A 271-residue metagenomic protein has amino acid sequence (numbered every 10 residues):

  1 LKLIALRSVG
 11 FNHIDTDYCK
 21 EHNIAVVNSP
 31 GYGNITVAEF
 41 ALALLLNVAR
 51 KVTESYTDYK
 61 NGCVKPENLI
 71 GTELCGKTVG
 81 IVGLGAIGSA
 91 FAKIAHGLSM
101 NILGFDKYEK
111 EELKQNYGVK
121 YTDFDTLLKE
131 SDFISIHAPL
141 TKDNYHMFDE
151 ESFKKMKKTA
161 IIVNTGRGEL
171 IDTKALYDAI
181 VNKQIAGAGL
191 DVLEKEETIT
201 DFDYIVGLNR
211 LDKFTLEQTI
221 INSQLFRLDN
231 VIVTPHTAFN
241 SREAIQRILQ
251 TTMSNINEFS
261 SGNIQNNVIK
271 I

Functional and structural regions predicted by a protein language model:
L1-L3, I14-V26, I136, L140-N182: Beta-strand-loop-alpha-helix segment that lines the small-molecule cofactor/substrate pocket of alpha/beta enzymes
L1-Y56, N68-G71, C75, I162: Phosphate/diphosphate ligand-binding glycine-rich loop within oxidoreductases
L3-A5, A25-V27, L103, T122 (+3 more regions): Structural detector of well-ordered beta-strand residues that form the stable sheet scaffold of enzyme domains
V9, D132, A138-L140, G166-R167 (+1 more regions): Short glycine-/small-residue-rich Rossmann-like dinucleotide-binding loops
A38-T57, K77, K93-M100, A179 (+1 more regions): Oxidoreductase and adenylate-handling cofactor-binding alpha/beta cores
E67-K158, K174: Rossmann-like dinucleotide/phosphate-binding beta-alpha-beta segment
T159, G166-I271: Rossmann-like dinucleotide-binding domain for NAD(H)/NADP(H)
